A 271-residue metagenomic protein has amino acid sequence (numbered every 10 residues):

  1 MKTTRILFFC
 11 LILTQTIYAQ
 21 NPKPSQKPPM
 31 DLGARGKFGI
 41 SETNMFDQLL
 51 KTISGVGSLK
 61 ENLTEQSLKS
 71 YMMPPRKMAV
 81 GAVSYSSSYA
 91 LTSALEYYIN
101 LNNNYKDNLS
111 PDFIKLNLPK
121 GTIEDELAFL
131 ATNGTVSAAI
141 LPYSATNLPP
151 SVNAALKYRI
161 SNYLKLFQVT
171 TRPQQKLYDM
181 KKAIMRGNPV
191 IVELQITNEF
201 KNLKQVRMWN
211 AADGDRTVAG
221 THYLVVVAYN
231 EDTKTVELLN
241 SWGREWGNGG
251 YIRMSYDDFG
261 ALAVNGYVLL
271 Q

Functional and structural regions predicted by a protein language model:
M1-P22: Bacterial Sec-dependent N-terminal signal peptides
I6-I12, D31, N44, Q48-L49 (+1 more regions): Acidic/proline-rich low-complexity IDRs
C10-T16, R35, T52-I53, V206 (+1 more regions): Low-complexity, intrinsically disordered/propeptide-like segments
I12-L13, E42, L50, T171 (+1 more regions): Prokaryotic Sec-type signal peptides and long signal-anchor helices with extended Leu/Ile/Val-rich h-regions
A19-L109, K120-A138, V218, Y256: Structured alpha-helical subdomains that flank or immediately precede key functional sites
P22, Q26, T92-E96, L118-L239 (+2 more regions): Predominantly the structural core of cysteine protease catalytic domains
